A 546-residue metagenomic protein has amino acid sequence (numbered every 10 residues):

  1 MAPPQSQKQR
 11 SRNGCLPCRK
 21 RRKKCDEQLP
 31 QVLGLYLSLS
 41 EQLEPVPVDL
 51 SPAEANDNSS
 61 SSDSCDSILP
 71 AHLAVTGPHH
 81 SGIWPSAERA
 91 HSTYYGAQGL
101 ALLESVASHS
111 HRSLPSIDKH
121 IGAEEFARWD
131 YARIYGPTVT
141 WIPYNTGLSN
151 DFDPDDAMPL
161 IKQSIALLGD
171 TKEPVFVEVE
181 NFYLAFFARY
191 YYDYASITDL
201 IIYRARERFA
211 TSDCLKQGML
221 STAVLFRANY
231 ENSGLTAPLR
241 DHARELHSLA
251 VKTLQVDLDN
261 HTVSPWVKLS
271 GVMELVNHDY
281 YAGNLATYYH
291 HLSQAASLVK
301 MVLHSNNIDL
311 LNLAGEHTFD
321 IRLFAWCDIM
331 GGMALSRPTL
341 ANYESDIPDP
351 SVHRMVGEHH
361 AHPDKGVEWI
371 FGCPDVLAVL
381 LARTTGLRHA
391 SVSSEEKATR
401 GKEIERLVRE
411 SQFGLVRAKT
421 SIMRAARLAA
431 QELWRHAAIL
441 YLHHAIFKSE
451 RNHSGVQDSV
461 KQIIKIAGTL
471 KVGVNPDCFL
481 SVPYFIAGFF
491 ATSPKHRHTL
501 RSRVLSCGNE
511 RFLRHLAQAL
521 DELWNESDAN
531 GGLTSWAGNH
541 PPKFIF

Functional and structural regions predicted by a protein language model:
A2-V267, Y281-P483, A487-F546: Intrinsically disordered, low-complexity activation-like regions
L275: Aromatic-lined, polymer-binding surfaces characteristic of secreted/periplasmic polysaccharide-degrading enzymes
